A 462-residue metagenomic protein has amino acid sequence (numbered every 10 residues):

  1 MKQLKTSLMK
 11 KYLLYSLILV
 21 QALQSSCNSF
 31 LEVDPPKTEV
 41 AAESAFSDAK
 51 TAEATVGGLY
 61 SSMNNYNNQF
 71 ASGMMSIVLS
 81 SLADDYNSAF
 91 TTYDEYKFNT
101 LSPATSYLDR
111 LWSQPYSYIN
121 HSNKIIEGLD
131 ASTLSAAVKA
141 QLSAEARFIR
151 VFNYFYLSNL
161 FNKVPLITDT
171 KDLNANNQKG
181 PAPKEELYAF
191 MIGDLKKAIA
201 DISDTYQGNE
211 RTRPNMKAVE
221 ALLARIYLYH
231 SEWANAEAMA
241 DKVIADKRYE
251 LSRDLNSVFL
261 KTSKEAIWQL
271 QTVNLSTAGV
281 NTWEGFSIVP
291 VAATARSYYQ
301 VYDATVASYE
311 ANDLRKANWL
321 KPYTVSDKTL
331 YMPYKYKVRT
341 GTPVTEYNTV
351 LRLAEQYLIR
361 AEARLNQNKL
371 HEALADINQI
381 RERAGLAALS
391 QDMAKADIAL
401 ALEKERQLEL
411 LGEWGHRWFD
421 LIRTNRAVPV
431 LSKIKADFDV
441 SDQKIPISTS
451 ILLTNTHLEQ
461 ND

Functional and structural regions predicted by a protein language model:
K2-L4, C27-S76, T454-D462: Acidic, glycine-rich segments characteristic of secretory precursors and extracytoplasmic regions
C27, F190, G279-V280, Y298-Q300 (+1 more regions): Long, intrinsically disordered, low-complexity segments
V40-E43, F70-F90, I167, S203-G285 (+1 more regions): Short, surface-exposed recognition loops and adjoining beta-strand edges that mediate ligand/DNA contacts, enriched
E53, T91-F161, I202-S203, P343-N348 (+2 more regions): Conserved, well-structured interaction surfaces
E237-T349, L353, E409, K435 (+2 more regions): Hydrophobic-face positions in mid-chain alpha helices that act as interaction patches
